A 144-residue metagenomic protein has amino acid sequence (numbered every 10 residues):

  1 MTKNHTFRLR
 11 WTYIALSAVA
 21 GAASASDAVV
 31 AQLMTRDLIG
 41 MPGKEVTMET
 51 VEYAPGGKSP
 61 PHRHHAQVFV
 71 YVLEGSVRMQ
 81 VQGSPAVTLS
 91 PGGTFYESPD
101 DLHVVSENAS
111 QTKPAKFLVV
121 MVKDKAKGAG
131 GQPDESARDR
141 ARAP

Functional and structural regions predicted by a protein language model:
T2-T47, Q80, F95-Y96, P114 (+1 more regions): A short, N-terminal "cap"/entry segment at the start of jelly-roll beta-barrel domains of the cupin/DSBH fold
M34-A66, A109: N-terminal targeting signals for Sec/Tat export/insertion, comprising classic cleavable signal peptides
L38, P42, Y53, G83-D100: Short acidic-glycine-tyrosine-enriched beta hairpin
G43-M48, Q67, S84, D100 (+1 more regions): Extracytoplasmic
T50, G57, L73-S76, V81 (+2 more regions): Sec/Tat-exported extracytoplasmic proteins
K58-P60, R78, F95-N108: Histidine-centered metal-chelating micro-motifs
A66-S84, P91-G93: Glycine- and acidic-residue-biased ligand/ion/polar-headgroup-sensing regions
A86, D100-K127: Ligand-binding loop in jelly-roll beta-barrel domains
